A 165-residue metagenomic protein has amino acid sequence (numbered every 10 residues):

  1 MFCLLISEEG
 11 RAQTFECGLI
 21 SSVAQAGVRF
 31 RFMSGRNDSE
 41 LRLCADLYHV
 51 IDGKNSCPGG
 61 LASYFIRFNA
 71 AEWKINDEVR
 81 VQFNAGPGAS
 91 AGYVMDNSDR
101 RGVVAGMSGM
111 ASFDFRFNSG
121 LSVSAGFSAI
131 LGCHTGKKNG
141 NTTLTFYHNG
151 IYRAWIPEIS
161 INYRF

Functional and structural regions predicted by a protein language model:
M1-L4: Bacterial N-terminal signal peptides
I6-A12: Sec/Tat signal peptide C-region and signal peptidase I cleavage site
T14-V28: Short N-terminal segments immediately surrounding and downstream of signal-peptide cleavage
E16, E40, E158: Acidic-residue sensor for enzyme active/binding pockets
S22, G35, V79, I151-R153: Solvent-exposed loop and beta-edge segments used for protein-protein assembly and interaction
R31-L121, I161-Y163: Gram-negative (and chloroplast) outer-membrane scaffold detector with strong preference for beta-barrel transmembrane
N118-F165: Predominantly the C-terminal beta-signal and adjacent terminal strand-loop region of outer-membrane beta-barrel
